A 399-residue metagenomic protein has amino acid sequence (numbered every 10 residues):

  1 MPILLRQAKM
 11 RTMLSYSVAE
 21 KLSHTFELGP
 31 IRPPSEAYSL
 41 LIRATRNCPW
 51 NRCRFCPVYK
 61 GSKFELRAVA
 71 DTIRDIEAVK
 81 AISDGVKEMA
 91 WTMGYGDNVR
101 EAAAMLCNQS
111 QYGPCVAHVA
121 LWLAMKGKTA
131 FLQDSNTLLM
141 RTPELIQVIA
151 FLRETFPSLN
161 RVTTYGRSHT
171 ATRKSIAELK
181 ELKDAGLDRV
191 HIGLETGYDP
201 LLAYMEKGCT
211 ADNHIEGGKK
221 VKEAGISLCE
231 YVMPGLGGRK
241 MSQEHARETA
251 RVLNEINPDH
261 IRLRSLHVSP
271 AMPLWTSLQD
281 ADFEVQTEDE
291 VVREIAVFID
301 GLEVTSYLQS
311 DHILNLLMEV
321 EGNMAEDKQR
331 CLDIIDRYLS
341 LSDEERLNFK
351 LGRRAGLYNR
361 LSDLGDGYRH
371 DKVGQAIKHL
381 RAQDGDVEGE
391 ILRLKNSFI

Functional and structural regions predicted by a protein language model:
M1-E36, N254, H260-R262, V268-I399: Auxiliary Fe-S-binding modules of radical SAM enzymes
P34-R100: Canonical Radical SAM [4Fe-4S] cluster-binding loop centered on the CxxxCxxC motif and its immediate flanking residues
L40, A130, V162-T164, V190-I192 (+3 more regions): Hydrophobic faces of well-ordered beta-strands that scaffold small-molecule active sites in alpha/beta enzyme cores
C48, C56, T72, I192 (+3 more regions): Conserved, mostly hydrophobic/aromatic
T72, L145, S175, H214 (+2 more regions): Aromatic/hydrophobic pocket-lining residues that form the small-molecule binding cavity in soluble enzyme cores
A81-E223: Conserved SAM/AdoMet-binding glycine-rich loop
R167-A171, G193-A203, V221-H245, R264-P270 (+2 more regions): Conserved strand-turn element in the central/C-terminal portion of the radical SAM core barrel that lines
K174-L179, G238-N254: Catalytic cores of alpha/beta
